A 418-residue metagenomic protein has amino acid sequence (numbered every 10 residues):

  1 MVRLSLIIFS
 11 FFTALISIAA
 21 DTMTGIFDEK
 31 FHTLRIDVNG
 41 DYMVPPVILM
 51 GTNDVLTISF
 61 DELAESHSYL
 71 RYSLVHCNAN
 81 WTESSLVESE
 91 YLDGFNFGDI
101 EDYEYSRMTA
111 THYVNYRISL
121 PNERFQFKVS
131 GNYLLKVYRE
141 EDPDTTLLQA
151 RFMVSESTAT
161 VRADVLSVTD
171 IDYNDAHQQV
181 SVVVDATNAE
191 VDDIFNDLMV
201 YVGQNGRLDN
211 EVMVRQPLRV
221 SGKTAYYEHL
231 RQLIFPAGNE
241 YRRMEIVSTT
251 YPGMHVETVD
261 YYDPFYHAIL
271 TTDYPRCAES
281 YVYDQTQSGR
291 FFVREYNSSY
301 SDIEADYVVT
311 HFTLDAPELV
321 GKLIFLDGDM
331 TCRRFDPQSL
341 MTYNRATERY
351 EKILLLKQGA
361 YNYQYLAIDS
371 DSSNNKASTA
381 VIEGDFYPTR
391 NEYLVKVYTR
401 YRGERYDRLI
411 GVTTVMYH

Functional and structural regions predicted by a protein language model:
M1-T22: Bacterial Sec-dependent N-terminal signal peptides
A20-M50, S157-I171, T286-S299: Short, compositionally biased P/S/T/A/G/V-rich stretches that sit at domain boundaries
T33-H76, Y173-V184, S299-F312: Contiguous beta-strand segments within globular domains
A79-W81, F125, R139-T145, S248-V256 (+1 more regions): Short acidic/polar inter-strand loop motif in beta-rich domains
L92-Y116, L208-P217, H311-Q358, S370-T399: Aromatic-rich carbohydrate-binding modules that target alpha-glucans
H112-N122, S130, L135-V137: Ligand-binding face of N-terminal immunoglobulin V-set domains in extracellular IgSF glycoproteins
V154-H177, F386-I410: Low-complexity, Pro/Ser/Thr- and charge-rich linker/hinge segments at domain boundaries
L270-V320, L409-M416: Basic K/R-rich, polyanion-interacting modules in nucleoproteins and related proteins
